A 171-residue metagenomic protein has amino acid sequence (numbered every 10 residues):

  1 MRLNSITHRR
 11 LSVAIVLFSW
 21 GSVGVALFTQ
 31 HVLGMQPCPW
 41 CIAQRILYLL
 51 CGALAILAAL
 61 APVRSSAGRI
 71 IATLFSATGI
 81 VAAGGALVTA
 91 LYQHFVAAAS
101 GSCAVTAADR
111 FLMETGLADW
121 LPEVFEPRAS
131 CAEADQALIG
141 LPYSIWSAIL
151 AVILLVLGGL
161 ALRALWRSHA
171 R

Functional and structural regions predicted by a protein language model:
M1-T7, R69, R167-R171: Membrane-interfacial, low-structure loops and terminal tails that flank and connect transmembrane helices in multi-pass
I6-L17, S66-L87, V156: Interfacial segments of alpha-helical transmembrane regions
L17-Q36, A55-L60, P122-E123: Immediate flanking context of iron-sulfur cluster ligation sites
G21-Q30, G84-S100, L117: C-terminal TM-helix exit segments that contain a strictly Trp-centered aromatic cap at the helix terminus
M35-L50: Loop-to-helix transition at the N-terminal end of transmembrane alpha-helices
I56-S65, G159-W166: Structural signal for the C-terminal ends of transmembrane alpha-helices and the immediately following loop
A97-P142: Extracytosolic (periplasmic/ER-lumenal) interhelical loops and adjacent juxtamembrane/interface segments of multi-pass
E126-R171: A hydrophobic membrane-anchoring alpha-helix module
